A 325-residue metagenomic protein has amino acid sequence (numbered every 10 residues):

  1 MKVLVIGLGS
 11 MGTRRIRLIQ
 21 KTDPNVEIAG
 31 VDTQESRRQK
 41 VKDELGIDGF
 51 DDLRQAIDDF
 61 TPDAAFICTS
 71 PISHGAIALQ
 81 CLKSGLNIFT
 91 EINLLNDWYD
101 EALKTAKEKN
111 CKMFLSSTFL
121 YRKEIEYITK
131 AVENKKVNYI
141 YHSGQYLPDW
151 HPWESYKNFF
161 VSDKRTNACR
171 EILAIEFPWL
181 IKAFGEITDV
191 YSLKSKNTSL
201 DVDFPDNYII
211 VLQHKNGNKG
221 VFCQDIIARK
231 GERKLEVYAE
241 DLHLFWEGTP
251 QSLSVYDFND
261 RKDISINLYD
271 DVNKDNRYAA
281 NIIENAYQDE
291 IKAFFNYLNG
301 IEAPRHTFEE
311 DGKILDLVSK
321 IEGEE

Functional and structural regions predicted by a protein language model:
M1-E44: N-terminal Rossmann-like dinucleotide-binding module
G46-L53: Conserved SAM-binding strand-loop segment of SAM-dependent methyltransferases
D63-A64, N138: Short, Asp-centered acidic motifs that coordinate Mg2+ and/or phosphate in catalytic or ligand-binding sites
A64, S70-P71, G75-L120: Beta-strand-loop-alpha-helix segment that lines the small-molecule cofactor/substrate pocket of alpha/beta enzymes
A64-I67, K215, N281, A286-E325: C-terminal helix-rich "cap/oligomerization" subdomain common to oxidoreductases
F119-L193, T198-D201: Predominantly a Rossmann-like dinucleotide-binding segment in NAD(P)-dependent oxidoreductases
E171-S254, N281, Q288-I301: Contiguous beta-strand/loop segments that form the cofactor/metal-binding neighborhood of enzyme cores
